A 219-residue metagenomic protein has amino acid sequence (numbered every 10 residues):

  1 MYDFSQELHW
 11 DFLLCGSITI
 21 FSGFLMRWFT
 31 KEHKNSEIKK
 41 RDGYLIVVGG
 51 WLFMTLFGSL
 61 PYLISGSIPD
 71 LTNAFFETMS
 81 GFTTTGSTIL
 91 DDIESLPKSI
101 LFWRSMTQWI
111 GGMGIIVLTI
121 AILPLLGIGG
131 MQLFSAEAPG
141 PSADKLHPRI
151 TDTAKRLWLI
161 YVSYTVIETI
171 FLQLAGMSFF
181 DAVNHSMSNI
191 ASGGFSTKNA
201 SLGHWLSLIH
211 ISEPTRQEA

Functional and structural regions predicted by a protein language model:
M1-N73: N-terminal alpha-helical transmembrane segments of multi-pass membrane transport and channel/translocase proteins
F4-L14, W103-T107, S201-I209: Interfacial loop-to-helix junctions that mark the boundaries of transmembrane helices in multi-pass membrane
H33-I38, L96, A138-T153: Cytosolic juxtamembrane amphipathic/interface segments immediately preceding and feeding into a transmembrane helix
L45, T107, H147-K155: Alpha-helical membrane-interface segments at transmembrane helix boundaries
W51-A136, R156-H185, G193, R216: Transmembrane-helix bundle segments that line or gate the permeation/cavity pathway in multi-pass membrane proteins
R149-W158, H204-L208: Membrane-water interface at loop-to-transmembrane-helix junctions
S188-N189, G193, K198-S201: A structural feature that tracks compact, well-ordered secondary-structure segments with a strong bias toward
I209-A219: Single conserved hydrophobic/aromatic residue that forms the stacking wall/gate of nucleotide- or nucleobase-binding
